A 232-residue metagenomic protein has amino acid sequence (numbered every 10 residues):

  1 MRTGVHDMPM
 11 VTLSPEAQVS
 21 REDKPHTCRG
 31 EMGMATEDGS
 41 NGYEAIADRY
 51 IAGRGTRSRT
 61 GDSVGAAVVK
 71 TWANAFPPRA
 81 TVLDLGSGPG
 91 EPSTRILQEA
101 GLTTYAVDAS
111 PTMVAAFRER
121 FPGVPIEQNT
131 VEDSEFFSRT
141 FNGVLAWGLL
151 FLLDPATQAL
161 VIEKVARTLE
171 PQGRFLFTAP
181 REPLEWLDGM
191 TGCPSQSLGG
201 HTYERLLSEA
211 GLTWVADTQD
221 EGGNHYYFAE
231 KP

Functional and structural regions predicted by a protein language model:
E31-P77, P183: Conserved class I S-adenosyl-L-methionine
L83, P89-D133: Class I SAM-dependent methyltransferase SAM/SAH-binding core
L145-A146: A conserved beta-strand element that flanks and buttresses the S-adenosyl-L-methionine
F151-L153: A short His-aromatic
A159-P171: A short glycine-rich, Lys/Arg-flanked "PGG" loop and its adjoining helix->strand segment in the class I
Q172-A179: Conserved beta-strand signature within the Rossmann-like core of class I S-adenosyl-L-methionine
L187-T202: Acceptor-substrate binding/catalytic loop of class I
Q219-P232: Core SAM-dependent methyltransferase catalytic element
